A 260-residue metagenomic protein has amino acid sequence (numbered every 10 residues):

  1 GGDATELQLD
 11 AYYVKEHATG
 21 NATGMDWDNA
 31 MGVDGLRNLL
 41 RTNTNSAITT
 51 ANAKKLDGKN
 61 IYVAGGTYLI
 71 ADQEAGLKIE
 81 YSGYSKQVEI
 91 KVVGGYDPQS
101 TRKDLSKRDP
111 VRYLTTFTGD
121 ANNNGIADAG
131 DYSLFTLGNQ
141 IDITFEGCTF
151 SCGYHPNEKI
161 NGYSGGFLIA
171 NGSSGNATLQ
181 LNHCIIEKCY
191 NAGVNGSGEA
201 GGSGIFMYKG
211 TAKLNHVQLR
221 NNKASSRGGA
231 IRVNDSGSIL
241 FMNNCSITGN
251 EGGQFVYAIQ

Functional and structural regions predicted by a protein language model:
G2, E6-T19: Boundary/junction segments of secreted and surface-exposed precursor proteins
L9, G58, G65, E74 (+12 more regions): Surface-exposed or flexible loop/turn and strand-edge residues in extracellular/cell-surface modules
V14, V63, I70, I79 (+11 more regions): Extracellular beta-strand solenoids
E16-A64, L69-K78: Acidic Gly/Asp/Thr-rich repetitive segments characteristic of extracellular carbohydrate-active and adhesion proteins
Q73-E80, I126-T136, N157-G172, A192-F206 (+2 more regions): Extracellular beta-strand/beta-solenoid scaffold signature
I79-Q87: Short, conserved loop/helix-junction motifs that constitute active-site signature segments in enzyme catalytic cores
Q87-K159, Y190: Right-handed parallel beta-helix/beta-spiral solenoid domain characteristic of secreted/periplasmic
E89, G94, L114, D142-Y154 (+4 more regions): Right-handed parallel beta-helix
